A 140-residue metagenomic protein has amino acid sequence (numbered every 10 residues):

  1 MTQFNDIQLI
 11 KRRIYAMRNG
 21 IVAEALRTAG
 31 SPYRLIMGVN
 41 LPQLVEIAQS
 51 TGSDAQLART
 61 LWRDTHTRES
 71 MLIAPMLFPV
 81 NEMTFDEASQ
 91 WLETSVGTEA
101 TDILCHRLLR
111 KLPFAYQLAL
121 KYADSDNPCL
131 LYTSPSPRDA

Functional and structural regions predicted by a protein language model:
M1-L61: N-terminal alpha-helical scaffold/docking segments in eukaryotic complex subunits
A29-S50, L72-V80, T101-K111, R138: Structural detector for internal amphipathic alpha-helices that build alpha-solenoid repeat scaffolds
G52-T60, E82-Q90, P113-K121: Amphipathic alpha-helical scaffolding segments comprising HEAT/armadillo-like alpha-solenoid repeats
L61-I73: Alpha-helical scaffold segments that form or flank carboxylate-/histidine-based iron centers
H66-T67, V96-G97, D126-N127: Short inter-helical turns and helix N-cap capping residues of alpha-solenoid HEAT/ARM repeat scaffolds
L108, L112-Y116, A123-N127, R138: Short, well-ordered alpha-helical segments in soluble proteins
Y132-A140: Single conserved hydrophobic/aromatic residue that forms the stacking wall/gate of nucleotide- or nucleobase-binding
